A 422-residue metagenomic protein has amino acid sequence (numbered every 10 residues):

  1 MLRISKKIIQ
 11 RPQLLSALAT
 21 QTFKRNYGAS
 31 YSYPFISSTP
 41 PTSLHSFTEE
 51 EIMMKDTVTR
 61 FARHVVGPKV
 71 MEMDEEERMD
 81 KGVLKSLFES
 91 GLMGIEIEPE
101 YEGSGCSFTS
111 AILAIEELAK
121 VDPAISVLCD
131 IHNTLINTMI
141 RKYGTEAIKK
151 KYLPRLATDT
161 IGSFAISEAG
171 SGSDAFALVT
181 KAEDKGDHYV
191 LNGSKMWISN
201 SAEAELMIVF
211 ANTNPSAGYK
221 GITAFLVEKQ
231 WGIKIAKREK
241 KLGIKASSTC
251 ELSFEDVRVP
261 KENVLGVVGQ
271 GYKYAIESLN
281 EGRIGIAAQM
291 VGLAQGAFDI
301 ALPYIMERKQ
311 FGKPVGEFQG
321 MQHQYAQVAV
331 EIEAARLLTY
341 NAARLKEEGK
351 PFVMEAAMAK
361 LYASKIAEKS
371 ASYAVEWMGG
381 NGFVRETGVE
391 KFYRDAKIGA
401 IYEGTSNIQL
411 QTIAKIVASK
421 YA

Functional and structural regions predicted by a protein language model:
L2-I131, Y143-I148, R155-D159, D184-Y189 (+3 more regions): Alpha-helical interface subdomain recognition
G91, I115-A119, A211, V227-I233 (+1 more regions): Short Ser/Thr-interspersed hydrophobic loop/turn segments at strand-loop and sheet-helix junctions that line or gate
K142-G144, E183, V209-T213, L226-E228 (+3 more regions): Short beta-strand-to-turn element immediately C-terminal to the catalytic PLP-Schiff-base lysine in fold type I
T158-S167: A short, Trp-centered hydrophobic/proline-enriched beta-strand micro-motif
G170-S173, W197-N200, N214-S216, K241-S248: Short Gly/Pro-enriched turn/cap motifs at secondary-structure boundaries
A177-V179, G232-P260: Flexible, small-/acidic-enriched active-site or ligand-binding loops
H188, N192-K234: A short core secondary-structure module
D256-Y274: Long, acidic (Asp/Glu-rich), low-complexity accessory segments flanking structured domains
